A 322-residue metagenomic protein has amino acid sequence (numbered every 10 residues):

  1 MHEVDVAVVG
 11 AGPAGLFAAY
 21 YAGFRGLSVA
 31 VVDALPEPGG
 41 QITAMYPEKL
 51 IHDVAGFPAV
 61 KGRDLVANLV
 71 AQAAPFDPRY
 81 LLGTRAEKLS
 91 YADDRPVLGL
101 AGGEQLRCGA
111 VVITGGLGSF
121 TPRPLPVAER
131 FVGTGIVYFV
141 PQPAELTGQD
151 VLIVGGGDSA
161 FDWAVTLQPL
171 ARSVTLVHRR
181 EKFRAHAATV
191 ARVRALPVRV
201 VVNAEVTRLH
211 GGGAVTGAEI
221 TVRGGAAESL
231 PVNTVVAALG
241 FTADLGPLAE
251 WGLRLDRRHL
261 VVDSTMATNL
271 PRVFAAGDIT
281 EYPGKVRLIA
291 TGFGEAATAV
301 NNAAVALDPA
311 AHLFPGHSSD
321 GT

Functional and structural regions predicted by a protein language model:
V4-A30, W163-V165: N-terminal Rossmann-like FAD-binding beta1-loop-alpha1 element of flavoenzymes
G12-A14, E37, S119, D158-S159 (+1 more regions): Residue-level detector of alpha-helix initiation sites
G23-A44, V174-R184: Glycine-rich FAD pyrophosphate-binding loop
P36-V60, H186-V190, R194: Conserved N-terminal glycine-rich FAD pyrophosphate-binding loop of Rossmann-like flavoproteins
A67-L100, Q105-C108, Q168-S264, L307 (+1 more regions): A Rossmann-like FAD-binding core segment of flavoenzymes
P124, E129-T147, T234-A290, G294 (+1 more regions): FAD-site-proximal beta/loop scaffold in flavoenzymes
Q149-L170: Rossmann-like NAD(P)H-binding beta-loop-alpha module
